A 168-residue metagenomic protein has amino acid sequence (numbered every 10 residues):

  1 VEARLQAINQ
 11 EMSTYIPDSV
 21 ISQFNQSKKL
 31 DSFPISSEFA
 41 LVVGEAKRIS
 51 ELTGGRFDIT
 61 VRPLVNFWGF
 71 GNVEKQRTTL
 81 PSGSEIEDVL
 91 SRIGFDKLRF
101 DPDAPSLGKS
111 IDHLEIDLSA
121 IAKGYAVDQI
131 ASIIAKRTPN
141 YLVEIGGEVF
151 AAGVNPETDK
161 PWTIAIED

Functional and structural regions predicted by a protein language model:
E2-D168: Mature catalytic core of soluble alpha/beta enzymes
